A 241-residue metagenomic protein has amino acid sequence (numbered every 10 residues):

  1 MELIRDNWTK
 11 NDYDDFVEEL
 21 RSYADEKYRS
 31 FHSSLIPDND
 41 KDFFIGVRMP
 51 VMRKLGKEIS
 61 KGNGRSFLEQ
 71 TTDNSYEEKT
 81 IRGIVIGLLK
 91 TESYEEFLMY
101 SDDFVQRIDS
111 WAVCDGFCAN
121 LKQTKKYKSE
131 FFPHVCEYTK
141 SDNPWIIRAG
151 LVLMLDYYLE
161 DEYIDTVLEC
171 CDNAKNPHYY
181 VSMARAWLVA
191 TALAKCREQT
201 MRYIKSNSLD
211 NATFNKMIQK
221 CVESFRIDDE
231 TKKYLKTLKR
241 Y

Functional and structural regions predicted by a protein language model:
M1-Y241: Alpha-helical scaffold domains
